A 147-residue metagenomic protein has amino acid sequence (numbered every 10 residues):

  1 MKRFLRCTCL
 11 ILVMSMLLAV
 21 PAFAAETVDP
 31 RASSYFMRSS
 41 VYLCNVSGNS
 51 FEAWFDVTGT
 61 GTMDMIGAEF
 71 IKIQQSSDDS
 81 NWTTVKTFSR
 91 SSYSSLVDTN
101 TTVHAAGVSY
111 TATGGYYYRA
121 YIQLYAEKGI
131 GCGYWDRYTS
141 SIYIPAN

Functional and structural regions predicted by a protein language model:
M1-C9: Bacterial N-terminal signal peptides that target proteins for export
L10-A19: Bacterial N-terminal signal peptides
L18-S33: Sec-dependent signal peptide cleavage junction
F36-Q75: Short, surface-exposed binding/anchoring microloops in extracellular/periplasmic proteins
A68-T83, R119-Q123: Short beta-strand segments and strand-loop junctions that repeat across beta-rich extracellular domains
F70, W82-T99: Solvent-exposed serine/threonine-rich low-complexity stretches and specific carbohydrate-binding patches
S91-Y121, E127-K128: Short, solvent-exposed, Trp/other aromatic-anchored flexible loops in extracytoplasmic proteins
K128-N147: Short beta-strand elements
